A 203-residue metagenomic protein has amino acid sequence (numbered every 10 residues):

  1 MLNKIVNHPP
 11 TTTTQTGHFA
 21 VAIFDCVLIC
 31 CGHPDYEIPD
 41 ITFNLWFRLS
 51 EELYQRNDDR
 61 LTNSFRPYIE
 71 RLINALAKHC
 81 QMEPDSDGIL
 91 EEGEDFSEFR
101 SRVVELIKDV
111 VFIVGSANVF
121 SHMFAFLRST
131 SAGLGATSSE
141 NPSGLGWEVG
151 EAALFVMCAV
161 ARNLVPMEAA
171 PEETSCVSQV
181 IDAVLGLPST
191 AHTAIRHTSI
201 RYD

Functional and structural regions predicted by a protein language model:
M1, P67-A75, T190, A194: "… SH3/SAM/PH, and C2H2 zinc fingers" -> "… SH3/SAM/PH, FHA domains, and C2H2 zinc fingers"
M1-I5, V27, C31, L76 (+3 more regions): Generic low-polarity alpha-helical segments
M1-T13, G17-I29: Non-catalytic protein-protein interaction scaffold segments in large eukaryotic complex-forming proteins
T14-F19, E94, E172-S175, A194: Short helix-capping and inter-helix turn/linker motifs at the boundaries of alpha-helical repeat units
T16-G17, G32, G146-G150, S189 (+1 more regions): Inter-repeat boundary and helix-capping residues of tandem alpha-helical solenoids
F24-D25, I29-M167, P171: Alpha-helical repeat/alpha-solenoid scaffolds of the HEAT/ARM/MIF4G superfamily and closely related elongated all-alpha
C176-L185, A191, I195-D203: Extended, hydrophobic alpha-helical segments in both membrane/secreted and soluble proteins
